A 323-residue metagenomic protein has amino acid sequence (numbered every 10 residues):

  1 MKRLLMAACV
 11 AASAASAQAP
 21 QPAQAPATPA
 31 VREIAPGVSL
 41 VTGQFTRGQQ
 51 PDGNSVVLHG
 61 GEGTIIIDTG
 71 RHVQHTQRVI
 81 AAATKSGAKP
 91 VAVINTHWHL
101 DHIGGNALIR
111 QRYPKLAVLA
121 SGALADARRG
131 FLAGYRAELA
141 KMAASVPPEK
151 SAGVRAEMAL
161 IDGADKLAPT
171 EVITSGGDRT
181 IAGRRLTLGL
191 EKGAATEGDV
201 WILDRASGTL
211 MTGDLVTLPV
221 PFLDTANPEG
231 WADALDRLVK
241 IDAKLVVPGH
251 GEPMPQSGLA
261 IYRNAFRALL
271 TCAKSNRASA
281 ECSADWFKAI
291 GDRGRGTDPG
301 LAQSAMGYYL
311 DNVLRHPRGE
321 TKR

Functional and structural regions predicted by a protein language model:
K2-A7: Sec-dependent signal peptide recognition, specifically the positively charged N-region followed immediately by
A8-A17: Hydrophobic h-region of N-terminal signal peptides that target proteins for export in Gram-negative bacteria
A25-P29, E33-I34, R129-L190, E197 (+3 more regions): Metallo-beta-lactamase
V31-K85, V200-D214: Conserved beta-strand hairpin/beta-sheet module of binuclear metal-dependent hydrolase folds, prominently
E62-G63, V73-A120, V239-K244: Active-site metal-binding motif and surrounding structural segment of the metallo-beta-lactamase
G63-I65, R71-V73, D178, R185-N264 (+1 more regions): Metallo-beta-lactamase
L124-R128: Short gly/pro/ser/thr-enriched loop/turn and capping motifs at secondary-structure boundaries
S151-V154, V239-L245, P253-R323: Accessory terminal helices/loops
